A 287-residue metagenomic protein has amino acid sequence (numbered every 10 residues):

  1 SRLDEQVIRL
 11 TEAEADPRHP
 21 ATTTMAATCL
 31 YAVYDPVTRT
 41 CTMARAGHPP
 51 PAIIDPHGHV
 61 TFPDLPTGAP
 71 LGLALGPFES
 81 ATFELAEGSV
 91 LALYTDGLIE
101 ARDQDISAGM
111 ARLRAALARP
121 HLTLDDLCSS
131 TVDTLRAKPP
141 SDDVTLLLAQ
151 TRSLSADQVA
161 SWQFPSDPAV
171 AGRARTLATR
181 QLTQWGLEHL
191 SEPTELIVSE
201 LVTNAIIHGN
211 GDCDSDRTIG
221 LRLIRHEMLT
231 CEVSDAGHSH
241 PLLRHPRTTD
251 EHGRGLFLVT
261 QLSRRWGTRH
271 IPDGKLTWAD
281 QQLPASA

Functional and structural regions predicted by a protein language model:
S1-P193, I224-E227, F257, Q261 (+2 more regions): Conserved subregion of the PPM/PP2C metallophosphatase catalytic domain
E100, E200, E232: Acidic-residue sensor for enzyme active/binding pockets
H189-D214: Conserved ATP-binding N-box helix of the HATPase_c
I206-A287: Conserved beta-strand-loop-beta-strand hairpin that lines the nucleotide-binding pocket of ATP/GTP-utilizing enzymes
